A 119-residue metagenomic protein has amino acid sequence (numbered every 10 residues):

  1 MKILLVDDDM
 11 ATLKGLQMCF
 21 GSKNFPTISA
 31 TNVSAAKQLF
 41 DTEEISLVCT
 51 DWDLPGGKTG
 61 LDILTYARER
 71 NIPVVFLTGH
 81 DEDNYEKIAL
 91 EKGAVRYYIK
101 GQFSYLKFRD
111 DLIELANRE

Functional and structural regions predicted by a protein language model:
D7: Conserved acidic carboxylate
M10-I28: Two-component/phosphorelay signaling modules centered on CheY-like receiver
S29-L47, D51, P55: Acidic, metal-coordinating helix/loop segments flanking the phosphotransfer/catalytic sites of two-component signaling
K58-I72, D81: Short amphipathic alpha-helix used as the core "switch/output" element in two-component signaling
D83-E86: Alpha4-beta5-alpha5 switch/output surface of CheY-like receiver
L90-R96: As written
E91, K107-E119: Receiver (REC) domain switch/output surface
